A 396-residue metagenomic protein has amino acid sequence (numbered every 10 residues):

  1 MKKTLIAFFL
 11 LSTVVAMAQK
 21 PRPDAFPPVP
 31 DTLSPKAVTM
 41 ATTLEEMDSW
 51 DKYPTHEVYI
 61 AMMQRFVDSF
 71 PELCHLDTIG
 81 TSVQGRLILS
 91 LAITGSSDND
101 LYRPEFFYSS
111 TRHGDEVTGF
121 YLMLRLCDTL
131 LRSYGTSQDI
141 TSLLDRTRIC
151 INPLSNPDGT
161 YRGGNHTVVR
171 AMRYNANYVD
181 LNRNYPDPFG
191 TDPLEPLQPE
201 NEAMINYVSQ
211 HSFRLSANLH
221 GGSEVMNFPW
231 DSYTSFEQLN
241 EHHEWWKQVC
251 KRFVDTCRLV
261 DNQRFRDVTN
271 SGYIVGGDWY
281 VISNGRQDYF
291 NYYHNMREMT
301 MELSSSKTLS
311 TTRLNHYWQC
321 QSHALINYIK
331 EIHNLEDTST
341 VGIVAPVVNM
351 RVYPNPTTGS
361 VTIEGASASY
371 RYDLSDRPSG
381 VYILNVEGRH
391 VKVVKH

Functional and structural regions predicted by a protein language model:
M1-T4, K395-H396: Positively charged n-region of N-terminal signal peptides that target proteins for export
T4-T13: Sec-dependent N-terminal signal peptides
A16-A18: Boundary at the C-terminal end of the N-terminal hydrophobic targeting segment
P54-F106: Soluble metallo-hydrolase cores and metallopeptidase-like ectodomains found primarily in the secretory/periplasmic
D100-R112, E116-E244, Q248, L259 (+3 more regions): Active-site/substrate-binding loop(s) of hydrolase catalytic cores
S216, G221-L239, I274-E336: Active-site-adjacent mobile loop/cap segments within catalytic or ligand-binding domains
V344-H396: C-terminal outer-membrane/trafficking sorting elements
